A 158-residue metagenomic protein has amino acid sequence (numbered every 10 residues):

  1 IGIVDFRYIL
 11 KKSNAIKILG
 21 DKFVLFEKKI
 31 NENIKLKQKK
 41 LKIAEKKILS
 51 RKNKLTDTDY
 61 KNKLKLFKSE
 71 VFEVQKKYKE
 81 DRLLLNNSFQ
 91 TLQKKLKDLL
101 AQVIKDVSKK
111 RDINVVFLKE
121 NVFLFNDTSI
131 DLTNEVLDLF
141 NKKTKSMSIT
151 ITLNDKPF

Functional and structural regions predicted by a protein language model:
I1-F158: Amphipathic, charged alpha-helical segments and their helix-to-coil junctions in extracytoplasmic/peripheral assemblies
